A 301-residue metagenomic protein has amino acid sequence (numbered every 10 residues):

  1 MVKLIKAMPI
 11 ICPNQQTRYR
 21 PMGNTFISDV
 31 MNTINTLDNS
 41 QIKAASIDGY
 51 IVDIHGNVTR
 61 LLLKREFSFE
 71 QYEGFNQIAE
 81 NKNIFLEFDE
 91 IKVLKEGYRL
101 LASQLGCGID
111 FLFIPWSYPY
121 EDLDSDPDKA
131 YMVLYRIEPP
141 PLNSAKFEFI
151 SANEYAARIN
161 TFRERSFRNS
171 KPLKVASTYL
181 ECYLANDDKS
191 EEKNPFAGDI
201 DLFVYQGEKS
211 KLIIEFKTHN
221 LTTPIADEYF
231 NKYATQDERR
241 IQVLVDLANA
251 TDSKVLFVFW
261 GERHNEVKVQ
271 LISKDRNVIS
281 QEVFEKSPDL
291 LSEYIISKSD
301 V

Functional and structural regions predicted by a protein language model:
M1-H55, S103-G108, S117-A197: Acidic-basic catalytic patches of nuclease active cores, encompassing PD-(D/E)XK and other metal-cofactor nuclease
G23-F26, V30, S40-K92, I200-V204 (+1 more regions): Conserved catalytic cores of phosphodiester-cleaving nucleases, focusing on short active-site segments
T33-D38, I47-G49, E96-L101, A185-E192 (+3 more regions): Short secondary-structure capping micro-motifs at structural edges
F75-W116, E228-A250: Short, charged, amphipathic alpha-helix that recurs within catalytic cores of restriction-modification and other
R99-M132, Q242-I272: Nucleic-acid nuclease catalytic cores
L112-Y118, I137-P141, K193, Y233-A234 (+3 more regions): Extended catalytic cores and adjacent scaffolds of nucleotide/polyanion-binding enzymes
Y135-E148, V267-P288: Short, electropositive alpha-helical surface patch
S287-V301: Charged phosphate-binding loop/patch that engages nucleotide di/tri-phosphates or the phosphate backbone of nucleic
